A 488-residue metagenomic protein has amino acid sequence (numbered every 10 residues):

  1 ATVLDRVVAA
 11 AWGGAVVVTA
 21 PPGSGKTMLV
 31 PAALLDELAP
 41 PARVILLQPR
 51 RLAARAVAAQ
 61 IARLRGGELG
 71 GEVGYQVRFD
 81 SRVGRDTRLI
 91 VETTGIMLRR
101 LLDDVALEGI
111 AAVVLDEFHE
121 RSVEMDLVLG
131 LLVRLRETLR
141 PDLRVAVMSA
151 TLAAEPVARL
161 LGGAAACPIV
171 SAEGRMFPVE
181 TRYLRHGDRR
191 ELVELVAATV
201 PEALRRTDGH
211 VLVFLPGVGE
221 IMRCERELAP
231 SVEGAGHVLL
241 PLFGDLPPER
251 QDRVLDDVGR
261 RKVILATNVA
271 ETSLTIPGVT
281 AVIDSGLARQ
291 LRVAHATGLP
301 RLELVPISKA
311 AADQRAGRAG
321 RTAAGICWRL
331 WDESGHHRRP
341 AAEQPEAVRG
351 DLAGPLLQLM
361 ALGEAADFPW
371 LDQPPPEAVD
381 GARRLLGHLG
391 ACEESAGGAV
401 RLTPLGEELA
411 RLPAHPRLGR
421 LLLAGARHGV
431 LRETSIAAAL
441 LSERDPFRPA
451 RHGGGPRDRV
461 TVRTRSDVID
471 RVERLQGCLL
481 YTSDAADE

Functional and structural regions predicted by a protein language model:
A1-L421: P-loop NTPase motor module signature
K26, K262, K309, R432 (+3 more regions): Context-gated lysine
V91, T151, L412, P416 (+3 more regions): Low-complexity, intrinsically disordered regions enriched in charged/polar residues
G419-G453: Leucine-rich, amphipathic alpha-helical/linker segments
L441-L480: Exposed, interaction-prone assembly regions rather than primary DNA-binding/catalytic cores
Y481-E488: Conserved small/polar residues in nucleotide/adenosyl-binding loops
